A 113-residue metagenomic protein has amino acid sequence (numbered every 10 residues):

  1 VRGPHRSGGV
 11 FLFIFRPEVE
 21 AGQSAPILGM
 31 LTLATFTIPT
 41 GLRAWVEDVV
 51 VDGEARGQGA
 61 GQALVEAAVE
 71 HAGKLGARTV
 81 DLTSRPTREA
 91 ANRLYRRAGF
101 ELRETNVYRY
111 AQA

Functional and structural regions predicted by a protein language model:
R2-F13, W45: A short helix-loop-beta-strand connector motif used in the catalytic cores of GNAT acetyltransferases and, in some
F13, A25-T35, W45, V50: Conserved beta-strand in the GNAT
I14-G22: Core beta-strand residues in small-molecule sensory/regulatory alpha/beta domains
T35-F36, Y110: A short acidic/small-residue loop/turn micro-motif
F36-V46, R56, L75, R103: A conserved beta-turn-beta hairpin within the catalytic core of GNAT-like acetyltransferases that forms part
V51, G57-E70, R93-A98: Conserved acetyl-CoA-binding loop-helix of GNAT-fold acetyltransferases
Q62, K74, P86-E104, R109-Q112: Conserved active-site alpha-helix within GNAT-family acetyltransferase domains
A72-S84: Conserved GNAT acetyl-CoA-binding A-motif
